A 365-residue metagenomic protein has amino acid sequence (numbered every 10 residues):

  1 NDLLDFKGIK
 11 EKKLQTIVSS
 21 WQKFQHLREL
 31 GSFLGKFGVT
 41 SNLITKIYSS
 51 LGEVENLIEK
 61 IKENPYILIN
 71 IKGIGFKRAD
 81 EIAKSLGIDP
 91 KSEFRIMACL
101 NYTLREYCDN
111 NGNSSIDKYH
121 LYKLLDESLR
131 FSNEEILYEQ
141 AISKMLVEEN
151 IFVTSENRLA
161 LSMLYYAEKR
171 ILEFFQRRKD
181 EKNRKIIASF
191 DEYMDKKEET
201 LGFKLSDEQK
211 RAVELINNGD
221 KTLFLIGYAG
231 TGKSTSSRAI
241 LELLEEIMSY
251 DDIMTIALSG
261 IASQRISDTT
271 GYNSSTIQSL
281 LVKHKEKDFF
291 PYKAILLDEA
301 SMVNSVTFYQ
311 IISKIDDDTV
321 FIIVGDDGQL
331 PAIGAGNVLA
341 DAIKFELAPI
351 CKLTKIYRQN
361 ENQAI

Functional and structural regions predicted by a protein language model:
N1-I365: Conserved ATP-binding/catalytic motifs of P-loop helicase motor domains
